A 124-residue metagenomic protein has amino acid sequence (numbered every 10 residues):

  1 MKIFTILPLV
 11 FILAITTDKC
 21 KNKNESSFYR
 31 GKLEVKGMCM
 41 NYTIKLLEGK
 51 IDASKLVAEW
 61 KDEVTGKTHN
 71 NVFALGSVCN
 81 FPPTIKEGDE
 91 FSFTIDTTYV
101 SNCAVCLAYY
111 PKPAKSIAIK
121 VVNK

Functional and structural regions predicted by a protein language model:
M1-F28: Bacterial Sec-dependent N-terminal signal peptides
K19-K21, M38-M40, V78-N80, N102-L107: Sequence contexts marking disulfide-bonded cysteines in secreted/extracellular proteins
N24-D52: Structural detector for short beta-strands of small beta-barrel domains
A58-V72: Short, basic/aromatic beta-hairpin or loop at an interaction surface
F73-F93: Short nucleic-acid-contacting surface segments enriched for D/E, G, S/T with interspersed K/R
D96-N102: Short, charged beta-turn/beta-strand-edge "cap" motif at the junction between a beta-strand and an adjacent loop
Y109-K124: Short peripheral tails and domain-boundary helices/loops at the edges of structured domains
